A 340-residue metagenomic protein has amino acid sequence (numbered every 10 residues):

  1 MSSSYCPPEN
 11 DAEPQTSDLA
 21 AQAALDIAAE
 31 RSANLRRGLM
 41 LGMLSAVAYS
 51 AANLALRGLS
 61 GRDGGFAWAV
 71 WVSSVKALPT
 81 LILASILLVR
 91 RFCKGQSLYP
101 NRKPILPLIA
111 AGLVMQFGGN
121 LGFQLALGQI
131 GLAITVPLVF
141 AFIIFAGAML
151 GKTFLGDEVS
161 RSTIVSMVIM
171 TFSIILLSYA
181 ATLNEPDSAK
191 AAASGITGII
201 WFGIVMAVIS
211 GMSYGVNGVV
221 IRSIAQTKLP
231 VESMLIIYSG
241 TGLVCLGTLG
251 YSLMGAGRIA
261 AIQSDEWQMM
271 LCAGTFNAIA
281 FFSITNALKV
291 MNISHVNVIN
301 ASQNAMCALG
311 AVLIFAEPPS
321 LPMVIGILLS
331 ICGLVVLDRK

Functional and structural regions predicted by a protein language model:
S2-A21, G65-G118, I169, M212-N217 (+2 more regions): Transmembrane alpha-helices of multi-pass small-molecule transport proteins
S2-L44, I144-M212, S223, I327-K340: Juxtamembrane helix-loop boundary signature in multi-pass membrane transporters
A24-L25, E30, T80-R102, I174-I196 (+2 more regions): Membrane-interface helix-cap regions at the ends of transmembrane helices in multi-pass membrane proteins
R37-S45, G95-G122, F202-S210, I259-I279 (+1 more regions): Loop-to-transmembrane-helix transition segments
G42, A46-G61, G65-F66, D187-L253: Transmembrane alpha-helical segments that form core, pore/gating elements of small-molecule transporters/exporters
A46, S50, L54, L113-F117 (+9 more regions): Hydrophobic/small/kink-forming positions within alpha-helical transmembrane segments of polytopic membrane proteins
A46, V75, I134-F142, S223-T241 (+1 more regions): Helix-helix packing/entry segments at the starts of transmembrane helices
P79, V139-T153, V168-I169, T241-C245 (+2 more regions): Alpha-helical transmembrane segments of compact multi-pass small-molecule transporters, enriched in specific families
